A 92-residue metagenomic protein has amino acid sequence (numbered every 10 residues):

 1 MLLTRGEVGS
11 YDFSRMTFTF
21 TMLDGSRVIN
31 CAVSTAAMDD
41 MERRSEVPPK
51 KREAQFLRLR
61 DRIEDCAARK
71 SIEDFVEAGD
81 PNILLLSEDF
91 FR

Functional and structural regions predicted by a protein language model:
M1-R27: Short, charged/polar N-terminal "headpieces" of proteins
R5, G25-V33, V76-L85: Short, exposed beta-strand "edge-strand" segments with a Pro/Gly-rich flavor and a Y/T-containing core
E7, R15, V33, E42 (+1 more regions): Solvent-exposed, flexible loop/coil residues
Y11, L23-G25, A36-M38, C66 (+1 more regions): Generic structural motif
T19-R43: A short, structured beta-strand/loop element
R44-R92: Acidic, low-complexity intrinsically disordered segments
